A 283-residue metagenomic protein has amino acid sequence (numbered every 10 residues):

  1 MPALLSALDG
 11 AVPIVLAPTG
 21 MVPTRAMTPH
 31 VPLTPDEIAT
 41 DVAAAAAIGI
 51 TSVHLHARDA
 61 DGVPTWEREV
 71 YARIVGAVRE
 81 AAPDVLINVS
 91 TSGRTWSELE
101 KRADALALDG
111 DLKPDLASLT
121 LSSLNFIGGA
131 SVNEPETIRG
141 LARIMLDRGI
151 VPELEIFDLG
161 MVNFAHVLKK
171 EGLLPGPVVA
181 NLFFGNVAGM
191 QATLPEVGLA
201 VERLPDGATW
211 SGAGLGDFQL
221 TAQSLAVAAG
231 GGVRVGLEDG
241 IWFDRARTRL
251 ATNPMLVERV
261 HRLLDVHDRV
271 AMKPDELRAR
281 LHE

Functional and structural regions predicted by a protein language model:
L4-H30, S118-N125: N-terminal small/glycine-rich loop or linker at the start of catalytic domains across soluble metabolic enzymes
L16, V63-T91, G140-D147, L199-G207 (+1 more regions): Alpha-helix-loop-beta-strand connector modules within alpha/beta enzyme cores
A26, T51-I74, F126, F183-F184 (+1 more regions): Glycine-rich, proline-tolerant flexible connector loops at the mouths of alpha/beta enzymes
P35, T40, T65-V132: Active-site beta->alpha loop and helix N-cap motifs at the rims of alpha/beta catalytic domains
I38, A45, H56, A117 (+4 more regions): Conserved, mostly hydrophobic/aromatic
I50-A60, I87-T91, E155: Short beta-strand segments at enzyme active-site cores
L116-E238, A251: Catalytic alpha/beta core domains of metabolic enzymes, predominantly
R259-E283: Mid-to-C-terminal alpha-helical segments outside catalytic/metal-binding sites
